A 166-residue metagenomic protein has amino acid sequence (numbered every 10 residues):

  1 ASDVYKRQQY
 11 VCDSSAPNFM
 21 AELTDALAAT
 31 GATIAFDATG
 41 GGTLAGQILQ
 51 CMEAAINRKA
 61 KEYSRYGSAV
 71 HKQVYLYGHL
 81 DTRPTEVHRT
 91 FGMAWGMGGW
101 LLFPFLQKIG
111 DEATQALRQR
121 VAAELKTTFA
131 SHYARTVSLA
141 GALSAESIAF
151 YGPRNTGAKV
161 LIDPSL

Functional and structural regions predicted by a protein language model:
A1-Y5: Short, small-residue-biased leader/transition segments that mark boundaries at the very start of proteins
K6, Y10-G98: Glycine-rich cofactor phosphate-binding loops and adjacent beta1-alpha1 units of small-molecule cofactor enzyme domains
L49, A54-A60, L102-L166: C-terminal hydrophobic helical "lid"/dimerization subdomain of Rossmann-like NAD(P)H-dependent oxidoreductases
